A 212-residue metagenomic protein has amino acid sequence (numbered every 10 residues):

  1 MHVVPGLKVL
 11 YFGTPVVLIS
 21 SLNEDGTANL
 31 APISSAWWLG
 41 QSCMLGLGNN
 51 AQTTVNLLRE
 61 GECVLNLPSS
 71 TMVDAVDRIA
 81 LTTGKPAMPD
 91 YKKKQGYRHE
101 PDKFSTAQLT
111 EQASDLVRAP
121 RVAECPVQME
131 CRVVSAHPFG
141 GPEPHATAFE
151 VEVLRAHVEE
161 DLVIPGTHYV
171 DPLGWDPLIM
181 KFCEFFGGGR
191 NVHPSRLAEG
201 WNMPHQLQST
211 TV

Functional and structural regions predicted by a protein language model:
M1-V212: Basic, polyanion-binding surface patches
